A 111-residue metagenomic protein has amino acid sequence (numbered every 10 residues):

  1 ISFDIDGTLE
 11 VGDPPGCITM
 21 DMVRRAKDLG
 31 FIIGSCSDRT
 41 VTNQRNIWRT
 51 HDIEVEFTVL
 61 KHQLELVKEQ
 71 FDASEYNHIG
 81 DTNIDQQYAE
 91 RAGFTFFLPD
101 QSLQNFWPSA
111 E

Functional and structural regions predicted by a protein language model:
I1-S2, H78: Short hydrophobic beta-strand segments
S2-H62: Alpha-helical substrate-recognition element adjacent to the catalytic core
Q44, L66, F106-P108: Short secondary-structure boundary/hinge segments and terminal tails
R49, E69, E90: Short polybasic/polar patches that bind polyanions
E54, D72-E75, G93: Short loop/turn motifs at secondary-structure junctions
E56-Q63, F97-L103: Output/docking surface of receiver
L60-I84: Conserved Lys-Pro-Asp/Glu-containing loop-to-beta segment of HAD-superfamily phosphomonoesterases, centered on
N77-E111: Acidic, Mg2+-coordinating phosphoryl-transfer loop and its flanking beta/alpha structural elements, shared across
